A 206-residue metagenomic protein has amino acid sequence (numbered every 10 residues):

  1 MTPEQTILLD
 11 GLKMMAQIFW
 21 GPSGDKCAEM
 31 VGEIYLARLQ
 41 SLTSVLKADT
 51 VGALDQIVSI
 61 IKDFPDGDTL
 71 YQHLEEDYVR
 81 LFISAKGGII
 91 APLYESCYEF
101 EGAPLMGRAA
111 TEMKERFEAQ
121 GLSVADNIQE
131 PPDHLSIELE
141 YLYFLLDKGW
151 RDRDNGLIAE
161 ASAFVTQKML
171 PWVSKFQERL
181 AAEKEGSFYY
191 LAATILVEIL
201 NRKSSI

Functional and structural regions predicted by a protein language model:
M1-I206: Surface/interface-facing alpha-helical segments and adjacent flexible terminal/loop regions used for partner/assembly
